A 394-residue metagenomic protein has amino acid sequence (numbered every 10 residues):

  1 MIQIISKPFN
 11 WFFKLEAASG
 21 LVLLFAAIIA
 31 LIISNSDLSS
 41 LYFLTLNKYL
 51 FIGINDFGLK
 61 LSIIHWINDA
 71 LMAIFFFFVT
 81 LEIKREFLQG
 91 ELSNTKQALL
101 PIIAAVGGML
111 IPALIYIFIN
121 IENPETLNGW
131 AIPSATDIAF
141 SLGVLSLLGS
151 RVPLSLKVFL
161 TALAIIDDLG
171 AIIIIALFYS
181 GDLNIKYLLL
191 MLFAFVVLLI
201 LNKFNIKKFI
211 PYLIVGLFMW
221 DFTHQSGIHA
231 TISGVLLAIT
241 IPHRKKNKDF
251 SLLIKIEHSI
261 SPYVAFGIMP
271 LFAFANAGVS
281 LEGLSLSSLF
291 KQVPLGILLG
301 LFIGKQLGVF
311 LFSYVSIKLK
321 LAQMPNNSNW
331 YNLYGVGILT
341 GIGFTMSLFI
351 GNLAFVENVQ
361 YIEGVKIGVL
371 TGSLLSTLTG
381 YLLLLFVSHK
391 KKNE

Functional and structural regions predicted by a protein language model:
M1-I5, F9-L15, F204, K208-F218 (+3 more regions): Predominantly late transmembrane helices and immediately cytosolic-facing juxtamembrane segments
L23-S34, F75-L81, I111-A113, A194-I200 (+4 more regions): Hydrophobic core segments of alpha-helical transmembrane domains in multi-pass membrane transport and ion-translocation
I33-L44, L61-I64, F78-S93, I111-A131: Transmembrane alpha-helix boundary signature
D56, K60-L61, H65-Q89, I239-I241 (+4 more regions): Hydrophobic transmembrane alpha-helices of secondary-active transporters and Na+-translocating membrane complexes
H65-F76, P124-A139, S180-F193, H229-L237 (+1 more regions): Structural signature of hydrophobic alpha-helical transmembrane segments
F87-A113, N184-F193, L281-L307, W330 (+2 more regions): Entry/N-cap segments of selected transmembrane alpha helices and their immediately preceding amphipathic helices
I103-L142, L298-A354, T371-L385, H389: Transmembrane alpha-helices that form the ion-translocation and gating core of multi-pass ion transport proteins
L145, G149-P242: Functional cores that coordinate and move charged inorganic groups
